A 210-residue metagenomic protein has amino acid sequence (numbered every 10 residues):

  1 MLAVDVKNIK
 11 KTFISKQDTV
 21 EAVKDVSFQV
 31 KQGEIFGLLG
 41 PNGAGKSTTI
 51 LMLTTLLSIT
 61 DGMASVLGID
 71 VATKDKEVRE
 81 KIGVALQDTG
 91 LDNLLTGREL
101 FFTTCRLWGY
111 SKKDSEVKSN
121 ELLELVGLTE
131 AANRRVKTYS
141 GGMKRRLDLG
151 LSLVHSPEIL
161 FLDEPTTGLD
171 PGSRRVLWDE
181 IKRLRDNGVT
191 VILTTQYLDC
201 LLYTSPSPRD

Functional and structural regions predicted by a protein language model:
M1-A3, T12-D25, Q32, K74-D75: A short, flexible loop at the N-terminus of ABC-type nucleotide-binding domains that lies
P41-G45: Walker A (P-loop) phosphate-binding loop of ABC-type ATPase nucleotide-binding domains
L94, R135-Y139: Conserved ABC ATPase signature
F102, R106, K113-A131: Conserved ABC ATPase "signature" region
S156: Conserved catalytic motifs of ABC-family nucleotide-binding domains
L160-D163: Catalytic Walker B motif of ABC-type/P-loop ATPase nucleotide-binding domains
Y203-D210: Conserved small/polar residues in nucleotide/adenosyl-binding loops
